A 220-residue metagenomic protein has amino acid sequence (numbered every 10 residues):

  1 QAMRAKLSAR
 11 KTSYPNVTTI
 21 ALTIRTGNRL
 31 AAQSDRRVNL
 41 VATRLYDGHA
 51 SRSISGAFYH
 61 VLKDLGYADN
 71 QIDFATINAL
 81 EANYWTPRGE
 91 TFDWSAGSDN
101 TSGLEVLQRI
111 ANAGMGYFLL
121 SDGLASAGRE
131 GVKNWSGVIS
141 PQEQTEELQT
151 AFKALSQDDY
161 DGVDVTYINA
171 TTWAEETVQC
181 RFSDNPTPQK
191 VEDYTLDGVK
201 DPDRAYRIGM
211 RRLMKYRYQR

Functional and structural regions predicted by a protein language model:
Q1-Y67: Surface-exposed interaction regions enriched in Ser/Thr/Asp/Glu that occur as long low-complexity tracts or repetitive
D47-R220: C-terminal extracytoplasmic interaction modules
